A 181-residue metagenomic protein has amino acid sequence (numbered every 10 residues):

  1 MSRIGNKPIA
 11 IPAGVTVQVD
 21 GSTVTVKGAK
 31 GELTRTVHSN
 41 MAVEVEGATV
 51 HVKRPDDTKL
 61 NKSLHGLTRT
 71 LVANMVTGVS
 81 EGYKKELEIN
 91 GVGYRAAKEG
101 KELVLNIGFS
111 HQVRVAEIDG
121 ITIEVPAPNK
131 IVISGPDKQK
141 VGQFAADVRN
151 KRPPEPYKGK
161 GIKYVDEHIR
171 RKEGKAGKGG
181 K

Functional and structural regions predicted by a protein language model:
S2-K181: N-terminal intrinsically disordered, cationic/polar leader segments that include organellar targeting peptides
